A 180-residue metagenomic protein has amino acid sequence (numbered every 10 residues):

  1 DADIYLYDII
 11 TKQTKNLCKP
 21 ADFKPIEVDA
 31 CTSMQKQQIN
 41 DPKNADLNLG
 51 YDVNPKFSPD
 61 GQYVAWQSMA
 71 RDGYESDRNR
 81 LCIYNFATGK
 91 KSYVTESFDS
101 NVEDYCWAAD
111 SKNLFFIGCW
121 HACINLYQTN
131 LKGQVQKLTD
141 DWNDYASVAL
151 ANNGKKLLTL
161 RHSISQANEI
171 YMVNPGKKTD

Functional and structural regions predicted by a protein language model:
D1, Q136-D180: Non-catalytic accessory segments flanking enzyme active sites
D1-Y5, N16-V53, A65-C82, Y93-E103 (+3 more regions): A flexible loop/linker signature enriched in serine peptidases of the S9 family
D8-K12, N85-G89, T129-Q134, P175-K178: Short loop/turn segments that connect beta-strands within beta-propeller blades
K12-K15, Q62, G89, K112 (+3 more regions): Glycine-centered loop/turn positions within well-structured domains that cap or flank conserved ligand/cofactor-binding
P59-D60, A109-D110, N152-N153: Residue-level detector of Asp-centered blade-edge/turn motifs that repeat once per structural unit in beta-propeller
G61-V64, N113-F115, L138, L157-L158: Hydrophobic beta-strand positions that form the internal "hydrophobic ladder" of WD40/Gbeta-like beta-propeller blades
C106-K112, L131-Q134: Helix-coil-helix junctions within alpha-helical repeat/solenoid scaffolds
